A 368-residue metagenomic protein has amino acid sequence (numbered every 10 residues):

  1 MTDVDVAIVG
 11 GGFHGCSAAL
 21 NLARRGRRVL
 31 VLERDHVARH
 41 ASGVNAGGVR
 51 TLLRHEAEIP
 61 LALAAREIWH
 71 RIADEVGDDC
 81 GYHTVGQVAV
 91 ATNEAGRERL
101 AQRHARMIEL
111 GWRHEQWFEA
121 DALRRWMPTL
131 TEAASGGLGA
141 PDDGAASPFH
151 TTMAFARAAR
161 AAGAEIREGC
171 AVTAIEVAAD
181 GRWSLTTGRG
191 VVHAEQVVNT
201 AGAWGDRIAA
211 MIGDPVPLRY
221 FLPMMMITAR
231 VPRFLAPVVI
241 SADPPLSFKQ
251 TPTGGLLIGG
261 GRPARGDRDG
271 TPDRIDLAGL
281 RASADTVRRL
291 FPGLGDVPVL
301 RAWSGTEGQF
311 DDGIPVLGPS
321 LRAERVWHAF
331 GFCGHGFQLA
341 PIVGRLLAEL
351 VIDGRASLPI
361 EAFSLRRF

Functional and structural regions predicted by a protein language model:
V4-L30: N-terminal Rossmann-like FAD-binding beta1-loop-alpha1 element of flavoenzymes
A23-G43: Glycine-rich FAD pyrophosphate-binding loop
G47-W126, P245, T286-V287: Dinucleotide-binding Rossmann-like beta1-alpha1 core, especially the glycine-rich loop that anchors the ADP
D79-A91, H114-A120, R124-A162, A264-D269 (+2 more regions): Helix-loop-beta segment of a Rossmann-like dinucleotide-binding subdomain
L138-E195: Helical element adjacent to the flavin cofactor pocket in flavoenzyme catalytic cores
V191-A236: Central helical "cap/lid" subdomain
R230-R325: Active-site lid/adjacent beta-loop-alpha segment flanking the redox-cofactor pocket in flavoenzymes
R289-F368: C-terminal catalytic lobe of FAD-dependent flavoproteins
